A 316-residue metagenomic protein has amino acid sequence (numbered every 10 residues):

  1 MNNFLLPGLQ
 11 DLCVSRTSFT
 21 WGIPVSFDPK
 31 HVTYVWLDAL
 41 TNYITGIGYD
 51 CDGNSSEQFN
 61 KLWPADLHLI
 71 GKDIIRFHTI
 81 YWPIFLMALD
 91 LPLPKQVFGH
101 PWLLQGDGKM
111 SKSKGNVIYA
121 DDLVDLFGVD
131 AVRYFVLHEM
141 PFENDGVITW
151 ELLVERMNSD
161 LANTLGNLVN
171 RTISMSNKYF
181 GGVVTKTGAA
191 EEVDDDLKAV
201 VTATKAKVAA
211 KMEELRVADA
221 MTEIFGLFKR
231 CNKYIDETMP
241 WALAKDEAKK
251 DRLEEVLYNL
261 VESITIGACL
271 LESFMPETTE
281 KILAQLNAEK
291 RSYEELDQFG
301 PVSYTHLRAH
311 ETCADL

Functional and structural regions predicted by a protein language model:
M1-K178, A220-I224: Structured secondary-structure scaffolds
C51-L62, K186-D195, K245-D251: Short, glycine- and charge-enriched coil/turn segments that flank and shape catalytic ligand pockets
S56, T79, V117-A120, V129 (+7 more regions): Alpha-helix initiation and N-capping motif
R76, M110-G115, A199-V201, N259-S263: Short acidic alpha-helix initiation/capping motifs at coil-to-helix transition points, especially at protein N-termini
G108-M110, E139, D194-K198, E255-Y258: A short, ordered amphipathic alpha-helix with a cationic face
L152-A190, V200-P301: Helix-rich, typically C-terminal accessory recognition domains appended to large enzymatic cores
T305-T312: Conserved small/polar residues in nucleotide/adenosyl-binding loops
A314-L316: N-terminal low-complexity segments that are often proline-rich with Ser/Thr-Pro
